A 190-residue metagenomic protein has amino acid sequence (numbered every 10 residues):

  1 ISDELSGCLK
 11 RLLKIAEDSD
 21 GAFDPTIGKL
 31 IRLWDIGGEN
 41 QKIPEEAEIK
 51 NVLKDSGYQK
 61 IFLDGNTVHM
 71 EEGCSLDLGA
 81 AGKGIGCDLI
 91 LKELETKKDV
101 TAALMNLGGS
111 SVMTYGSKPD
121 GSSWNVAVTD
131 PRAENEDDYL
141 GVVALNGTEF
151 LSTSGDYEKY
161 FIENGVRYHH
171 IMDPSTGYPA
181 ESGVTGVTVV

Functional and structural regions predicted by a protein language model:
I1-V190: Mature catalytic core of soluble alpha/beta enzymes
